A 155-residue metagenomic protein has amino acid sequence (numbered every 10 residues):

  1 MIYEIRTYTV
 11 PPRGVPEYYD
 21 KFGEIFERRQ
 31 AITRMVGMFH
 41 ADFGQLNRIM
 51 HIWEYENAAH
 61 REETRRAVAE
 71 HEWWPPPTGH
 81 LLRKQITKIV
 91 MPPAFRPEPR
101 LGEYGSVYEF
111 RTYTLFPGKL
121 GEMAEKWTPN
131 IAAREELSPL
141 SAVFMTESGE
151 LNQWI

Functional and structural regions predicted by a protein language model:
M1-Y3: Hydrophobic, proline/glycine-rich low-complexity stretches
I5-G14, P92-I155: Surface-exposed interaction/gating patches
V15-Q45, E54-I89, G121, T128-S141 (+1 more regions): An amphipathic, aromatic/His-enriched active-site/gating alpha helix that lines ligand/cofactor pockets
R48: Arg/Lys-rich, intrinsically disordered low-complexity tails that mediate electrostatic binding and condensation
